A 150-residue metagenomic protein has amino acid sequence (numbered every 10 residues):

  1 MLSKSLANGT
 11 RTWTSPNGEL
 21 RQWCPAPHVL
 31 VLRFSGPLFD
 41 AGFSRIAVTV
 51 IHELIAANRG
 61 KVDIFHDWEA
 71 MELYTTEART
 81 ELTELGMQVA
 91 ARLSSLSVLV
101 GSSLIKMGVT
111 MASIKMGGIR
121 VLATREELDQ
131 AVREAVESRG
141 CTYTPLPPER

Functional and structural regions predicted by a protein language model:
M1-R150: Amphipathic, Lys/Arg-enriched alpha-helical "gate/interface" segment within cytosolic domains that mediates
